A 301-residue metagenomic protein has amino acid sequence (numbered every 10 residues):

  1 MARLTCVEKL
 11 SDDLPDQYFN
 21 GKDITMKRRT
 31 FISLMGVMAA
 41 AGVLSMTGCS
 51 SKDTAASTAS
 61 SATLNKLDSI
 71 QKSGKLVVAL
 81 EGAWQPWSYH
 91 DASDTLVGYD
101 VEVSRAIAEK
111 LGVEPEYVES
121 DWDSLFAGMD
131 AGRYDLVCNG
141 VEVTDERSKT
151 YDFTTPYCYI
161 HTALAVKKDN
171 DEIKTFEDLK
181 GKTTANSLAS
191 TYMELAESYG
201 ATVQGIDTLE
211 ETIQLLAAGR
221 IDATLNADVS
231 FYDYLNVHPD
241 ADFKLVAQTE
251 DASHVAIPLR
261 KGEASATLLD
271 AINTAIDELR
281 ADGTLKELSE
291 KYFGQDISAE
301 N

Functional and structural regions predicted by a protein language model:
M1-M26, T30-M46: N-terminal secretory signal peptides
S50-K52, A56, V101-K110, N170 (+2 more regions): Extended ligand-binding regions for polar small-molecule ligands
A59-G140: Extracytoplasmic small-molecule ligand-binding "clamshell" domains of the periplasmic binding protein/Venus flytrap
S88-S93, S104-V113, A189-T208, L235-P239: Ligand-binding cleft/hinge of the Venus flytrap
Y117-A127, D171, A189-S190, Q204-A218 (+1 more regions): Short helix-initiation/N-cap motifs at beta->coil->alpha
V141-K149, L195-S198, D222-A252: A ligand-binding cleft/hinge motif common to bilobed small-molecule-binding domains
Y159-V166, Y232-N273, Q295-N301: Periplasmic-binding protein-like
K167-T183: Flexible hinge/capping segments at coil-to-helix
